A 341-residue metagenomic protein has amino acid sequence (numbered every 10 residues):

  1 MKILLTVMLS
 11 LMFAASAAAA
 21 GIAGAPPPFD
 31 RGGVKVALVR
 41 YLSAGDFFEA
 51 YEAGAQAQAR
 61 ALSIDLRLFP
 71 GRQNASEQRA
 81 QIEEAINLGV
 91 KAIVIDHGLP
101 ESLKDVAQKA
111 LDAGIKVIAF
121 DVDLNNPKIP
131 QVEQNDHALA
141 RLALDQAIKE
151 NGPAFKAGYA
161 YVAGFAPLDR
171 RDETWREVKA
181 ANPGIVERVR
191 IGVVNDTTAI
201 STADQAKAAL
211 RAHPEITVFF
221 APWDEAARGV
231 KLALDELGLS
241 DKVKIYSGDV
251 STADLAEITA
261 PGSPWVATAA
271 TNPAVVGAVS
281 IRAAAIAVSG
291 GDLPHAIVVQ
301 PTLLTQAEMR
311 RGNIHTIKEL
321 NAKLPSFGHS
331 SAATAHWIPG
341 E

Functional and structural regions predicted by a protein language model:
M1-L4: Positively charged n-region of N-terminal signal peptides that target proteins for export
T6-S16: Bacterial N-terminal signal peptides
A19-E341: A residue-level marker of the well-folded mature domains of exported/periplasmic proteins
